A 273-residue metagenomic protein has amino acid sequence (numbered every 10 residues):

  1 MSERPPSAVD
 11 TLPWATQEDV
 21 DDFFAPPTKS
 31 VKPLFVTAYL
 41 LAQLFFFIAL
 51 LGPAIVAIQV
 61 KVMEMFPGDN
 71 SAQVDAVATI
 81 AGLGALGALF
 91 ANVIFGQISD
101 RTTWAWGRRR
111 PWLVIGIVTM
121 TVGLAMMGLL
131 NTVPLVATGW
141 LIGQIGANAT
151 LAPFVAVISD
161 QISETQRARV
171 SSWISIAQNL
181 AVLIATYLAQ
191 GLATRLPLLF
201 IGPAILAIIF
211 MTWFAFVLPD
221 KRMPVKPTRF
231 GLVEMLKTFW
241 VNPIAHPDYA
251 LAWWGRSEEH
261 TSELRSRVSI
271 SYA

Functional and structural regions predicted by a protein language model:
E3-P33, D220-W254: Juxtamembrane intracellular "pre-TM" segments in multi-pass secondary transporters
W14-A85, A250-A273: Helix-loop boundary and gating motifs at the non-cytosolic
L44-F45, G123-M126, V133-T150: Hydrophobic core of transmembrane alpha-helices in multi-pass small-molecule transporters, especially MFS/SLC-type
V77-S99: Central cavity-lining transmembrane alpha-helices of secondary-active solute carriers, predominantly the Major
G84-L89, A168-G191: Glycine-rich segments within core transmembrane alpha-helices of 12-TM secondary carriers
R109-A125: Structural signature of the two symmetry-related core transmembrane helices
I115, L198-F216: Symmetry-related core transmembrane helices of the 12-TM Major Facilitator Superfamily/SLC fold
I142-I176: Cytoplasmic helix-loop-helix junction between adjacent transmembrane helices in 12-TM secondary transporters
